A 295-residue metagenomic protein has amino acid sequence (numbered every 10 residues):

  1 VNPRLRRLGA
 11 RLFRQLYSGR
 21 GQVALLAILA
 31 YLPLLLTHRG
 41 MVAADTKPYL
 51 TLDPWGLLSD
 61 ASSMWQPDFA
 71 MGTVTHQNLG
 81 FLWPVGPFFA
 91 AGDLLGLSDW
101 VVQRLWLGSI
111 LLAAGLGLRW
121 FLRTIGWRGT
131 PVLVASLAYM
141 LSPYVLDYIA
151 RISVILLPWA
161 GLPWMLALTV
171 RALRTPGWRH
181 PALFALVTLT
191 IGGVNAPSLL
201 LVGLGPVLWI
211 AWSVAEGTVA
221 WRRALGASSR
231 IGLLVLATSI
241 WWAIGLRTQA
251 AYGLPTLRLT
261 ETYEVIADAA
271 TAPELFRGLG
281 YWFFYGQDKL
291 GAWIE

Functional and structural regions predicted by a protein language model:
V1-L36, A227, I231-G232: Start-transfer (signal-anchor) and selected internal transmembrane alpha helices of multi-pass inner/ER membrane
R11, L201-L236: Perimembrane helix-loop-helix junctions
V23-L25, L105, L133-L137, P181-L186 (+2 more regions): Hydrophobic alpha-helical transmembrane segments
L32-P163, L168, I191-A196, D288: Active-site lumenal/periplasmic loops and adjacent helix-entry segments of GT-C-fold, multi-pass membrane
G56-F69, T75, A224, G232 (+1 more regions): Periplasmic/ER-lumenal interhelical loops and adjacent helix-loop junctions in multi-pass membrane proteins
I155-L166, L183, L200-G205, W209: Hydrophobic core segments of transmembrane alpha-helices in multi-pass, intramembrane catalytic enzymes
M165-P181, A211-E216: Membrane-interface transmembrane helices that cradle and orient dolichyl/undecaprenyl
A172-T190, W221-G226: Short hydrophobic alpha-helices at membrane interfaces in multi-pass membrane enzymes
